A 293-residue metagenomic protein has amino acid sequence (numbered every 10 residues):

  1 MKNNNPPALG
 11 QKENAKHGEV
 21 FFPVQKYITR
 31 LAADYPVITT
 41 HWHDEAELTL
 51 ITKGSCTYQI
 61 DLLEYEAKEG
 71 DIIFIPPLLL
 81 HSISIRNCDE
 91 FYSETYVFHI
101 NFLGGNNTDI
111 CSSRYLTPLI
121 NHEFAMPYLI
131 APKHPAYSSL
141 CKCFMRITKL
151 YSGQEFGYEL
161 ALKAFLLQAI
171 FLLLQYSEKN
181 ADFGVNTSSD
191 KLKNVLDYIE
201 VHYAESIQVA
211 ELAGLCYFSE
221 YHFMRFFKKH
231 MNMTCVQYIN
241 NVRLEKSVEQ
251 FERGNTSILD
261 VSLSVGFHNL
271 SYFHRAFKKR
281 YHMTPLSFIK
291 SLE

Functional and structural regions predicted by a protein language model:
M1-I72, L78-L79, N87, S112-R114 (+2 more regions): Generic protein-terminus/edge-of-domain signal
L78-F102, I110-C111: Ligand-binding loop in jelly-roll beta-barrel domains
F98, F144-T148, L162, L166-L174 (+2 more regions): Hydrophobic alpha-helical core bundles mediating ligand binding, dimerization, or RNAP-core interactions
S112-F165: Amphipathic alpha-helical segments enriched in hydrophobic/aromatic residues interleaved with Lys/Arg
A136-S139, T187-V195, M231, N240-R243: N-terminal positioning helix adjacent to the helix-turn-helix/winged-helix DNA-binding module
S139-G153, K191-H202, K246, Q250-G254: Solvent-exposed, amphipathic alpha-helical segments
G157-L162, V185-D190, A204: Cytosolic nucleotide-utilizing catalytic cores of signal-transduction proteins
F171-K179, Y198-E245, E252-S291: Basic/polar phosphate-binding segments, predominantly the helix-turn-helix DNA-binding elements of transcriptional
